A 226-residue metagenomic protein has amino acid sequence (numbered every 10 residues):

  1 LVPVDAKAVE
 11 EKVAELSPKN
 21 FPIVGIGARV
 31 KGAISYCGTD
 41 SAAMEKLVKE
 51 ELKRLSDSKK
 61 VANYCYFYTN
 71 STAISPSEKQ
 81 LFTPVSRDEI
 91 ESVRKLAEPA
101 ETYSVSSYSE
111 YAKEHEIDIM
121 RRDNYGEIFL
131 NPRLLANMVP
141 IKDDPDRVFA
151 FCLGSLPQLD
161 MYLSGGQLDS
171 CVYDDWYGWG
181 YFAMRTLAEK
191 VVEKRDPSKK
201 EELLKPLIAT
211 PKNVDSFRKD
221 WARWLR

Functional and structural regions predicted by a protein language model:
L1-P18, S92, A100-Y162: Hydrophobic alpha-helical
A6-A43, L156-S164, L168: Flexible loop/hinge segments that line or gate small-molecule binding clefts
A14-F21, E50-D57, V139-P140, S164 (+2 more regions): Sec-exported extracytoplasmic/periplasmic mature domains
V24, F149-F151, A209: Structural detector of well-ordered beta-strand residues that form the stable sheet scaffold of enzyme domains
K31-T39, T69-T72, N124-Y125, S170-Y173: Second-shell loop/turn segments in exported
Y36-N63, P76-S77, S155-D160, D174-R195: Hydrophobic alpha-helical segments within soluble ligand-binding/sensing domains
M44-E51, T72-A100, W179, W224: Short, solvent-exposed amphipathic alpha-helices that sit in or adjacent to ligand/effector-binding or catalytic
D175-R226: Hinge/cleft segment of the Venus flytrap/periplasmic-binding protein
